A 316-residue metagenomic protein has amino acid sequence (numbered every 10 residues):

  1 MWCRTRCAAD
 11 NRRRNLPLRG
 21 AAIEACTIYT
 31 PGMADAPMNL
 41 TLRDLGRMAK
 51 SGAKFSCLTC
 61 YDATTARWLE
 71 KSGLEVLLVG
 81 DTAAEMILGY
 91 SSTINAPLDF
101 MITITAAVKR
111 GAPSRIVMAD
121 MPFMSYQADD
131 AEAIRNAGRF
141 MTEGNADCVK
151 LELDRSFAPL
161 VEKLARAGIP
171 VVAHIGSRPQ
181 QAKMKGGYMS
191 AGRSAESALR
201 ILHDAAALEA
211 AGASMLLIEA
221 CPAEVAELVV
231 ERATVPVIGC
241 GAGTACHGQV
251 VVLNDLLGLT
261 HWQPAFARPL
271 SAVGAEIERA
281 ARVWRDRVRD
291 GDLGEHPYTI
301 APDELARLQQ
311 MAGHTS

Functional and structural regions predicted by a protein language model:
C7-A8, R14: Ser/Thr/Pro/Gly-rich low-complexity, intrinsically disordered segments
D10, E24-Y29: Short, positively charged and aromatic/hydrophobic N-terminal segments
L16-L18: Leucine-biased recognition of intrinsically disordered, low-complexity hydrophobic segments
C26, Q310-S316: SAM-dependent methyltransferases
A34-M48, F55-P264, R268, A275-H296 (+2 more regions): Alpha/beta enzyme core
